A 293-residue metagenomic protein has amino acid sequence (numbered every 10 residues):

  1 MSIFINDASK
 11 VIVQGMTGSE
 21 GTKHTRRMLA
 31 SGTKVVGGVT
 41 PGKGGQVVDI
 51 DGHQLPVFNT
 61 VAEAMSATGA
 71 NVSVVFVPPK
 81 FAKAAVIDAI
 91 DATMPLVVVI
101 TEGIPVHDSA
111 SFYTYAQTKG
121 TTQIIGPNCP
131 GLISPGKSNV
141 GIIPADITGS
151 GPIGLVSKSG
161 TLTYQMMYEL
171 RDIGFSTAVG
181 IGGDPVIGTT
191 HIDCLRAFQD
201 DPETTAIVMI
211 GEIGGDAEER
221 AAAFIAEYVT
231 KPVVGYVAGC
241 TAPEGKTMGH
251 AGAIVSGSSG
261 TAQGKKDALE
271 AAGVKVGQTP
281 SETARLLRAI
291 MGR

Functional and structural regions predicted by a protein language model:
M1-R293: Catalytic-core regions of core metabolic enzymes, especially those transforming organic acids/acyl-group intermediates
